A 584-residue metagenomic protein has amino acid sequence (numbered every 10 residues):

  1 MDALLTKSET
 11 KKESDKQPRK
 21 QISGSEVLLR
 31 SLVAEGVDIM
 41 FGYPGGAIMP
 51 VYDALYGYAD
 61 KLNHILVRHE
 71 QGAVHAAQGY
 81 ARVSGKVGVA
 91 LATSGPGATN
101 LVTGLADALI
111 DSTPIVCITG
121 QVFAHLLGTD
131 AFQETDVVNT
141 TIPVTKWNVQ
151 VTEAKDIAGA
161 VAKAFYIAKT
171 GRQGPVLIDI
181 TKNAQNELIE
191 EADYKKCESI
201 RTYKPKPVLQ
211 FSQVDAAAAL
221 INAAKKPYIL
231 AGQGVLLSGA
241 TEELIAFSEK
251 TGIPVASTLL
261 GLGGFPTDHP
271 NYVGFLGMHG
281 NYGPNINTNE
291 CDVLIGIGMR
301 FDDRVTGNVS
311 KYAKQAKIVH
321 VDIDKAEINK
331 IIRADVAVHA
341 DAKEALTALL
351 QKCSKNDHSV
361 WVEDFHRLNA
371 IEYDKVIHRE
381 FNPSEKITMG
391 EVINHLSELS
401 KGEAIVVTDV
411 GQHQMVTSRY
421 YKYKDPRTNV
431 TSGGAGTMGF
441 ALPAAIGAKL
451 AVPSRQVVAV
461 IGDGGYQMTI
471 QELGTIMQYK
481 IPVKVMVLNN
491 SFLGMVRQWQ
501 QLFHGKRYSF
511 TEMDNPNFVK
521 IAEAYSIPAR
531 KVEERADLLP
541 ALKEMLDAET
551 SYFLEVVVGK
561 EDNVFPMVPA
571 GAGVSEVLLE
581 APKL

Functional and structural regions predicted by a protein language model:
D2-R19, K155, Q315-V410, R535-A536 (+2 more regions): Phosphate/pyrophosphate-binding active-site segments
D2-V360, L399-G402, P482-V485, F510 (+1 more regions): N-terminal alpha/beta PP-like core and its mobile active-site loop of ThDP/TPP-dependent enzymes
S25-L29, V33-D38, G46, V51-Y56 (+2 more regions): Active-site diphosphate/adenylate-binding microenvironment
V27, G72, E391, Q471-G474: Active-site phosphate/pyrophosphate-handling residues
I118, L126, F132-Q133, N285 (+4 more regions): Thiamine diphosphate
L177, H320, V407, V460-I461: Generic enzyme active-site microenvironment
K182-Q185, H413, K560-E561: Short, internal active-site loops enriched in acidic
G232-L236, N382, G462-G464: Conserved short loop/turn motifs at secondary-structure junctions
